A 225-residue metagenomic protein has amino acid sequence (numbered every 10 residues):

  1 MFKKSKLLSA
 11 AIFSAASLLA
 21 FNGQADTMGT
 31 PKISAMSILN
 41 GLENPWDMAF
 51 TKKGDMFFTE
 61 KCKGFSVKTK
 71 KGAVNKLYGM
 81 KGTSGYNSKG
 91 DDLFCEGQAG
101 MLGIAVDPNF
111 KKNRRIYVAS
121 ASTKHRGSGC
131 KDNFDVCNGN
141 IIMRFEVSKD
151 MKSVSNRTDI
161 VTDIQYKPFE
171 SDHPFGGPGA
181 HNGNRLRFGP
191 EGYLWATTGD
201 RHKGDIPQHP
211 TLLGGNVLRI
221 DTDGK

Functional and structural regions predicted by a protein language model:
M1-A10: Bacterial N-terminal signal peptides that target proteins for export
A15, A20-N22: N-terminal signal peptide c-region/cleavage motif recognized by signal peptidases
A25-D205: Acidic, Gly/Ser/Thr-rich repeat motifs that build Ca2+-stabilized beta-propeller blades
P178, Q208-L213: Short, contiguous, pocket-lining structural segments that sit at or immediately flank catalytic/ligand-binding sites
D223-K225: Short, intrinsically disordered, charge-balanced linker/junction segments flanking boundaries in proteins
